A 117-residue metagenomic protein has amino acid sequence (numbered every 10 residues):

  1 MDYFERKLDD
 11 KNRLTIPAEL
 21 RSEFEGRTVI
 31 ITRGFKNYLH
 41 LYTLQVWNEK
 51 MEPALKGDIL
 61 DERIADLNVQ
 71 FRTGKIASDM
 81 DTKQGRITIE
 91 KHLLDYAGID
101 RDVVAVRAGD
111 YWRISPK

Functional and structural regions predicted by a protein language model:
M1-R6, D10, E19-I87, K91-K117: Flexible "stalk/tail and boundary" regions
I16: Metal-dependent nucleic-acid phosphoesterase active-site entry motif
